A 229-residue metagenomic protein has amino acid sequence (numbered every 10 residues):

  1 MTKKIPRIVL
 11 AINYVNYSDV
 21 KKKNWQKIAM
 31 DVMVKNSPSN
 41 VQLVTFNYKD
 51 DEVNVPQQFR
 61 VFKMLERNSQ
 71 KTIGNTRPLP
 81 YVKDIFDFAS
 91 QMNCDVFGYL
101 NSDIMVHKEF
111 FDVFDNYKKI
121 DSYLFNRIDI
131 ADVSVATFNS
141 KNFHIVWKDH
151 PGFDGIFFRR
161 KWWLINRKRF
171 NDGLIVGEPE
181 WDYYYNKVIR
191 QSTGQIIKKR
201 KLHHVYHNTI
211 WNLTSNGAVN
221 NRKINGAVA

Functional and structural regions predicted by a protein language model:
T2-M30, R167-A229: C-terminal catalytic/acceptor-binding lobe
P6-I8, D31-T45: Short loop->beta transition adjacent to catalytic acidic/histidine clusters or analogous donor-positioning motifs
N13-Y14, M33, V44-D50, I104 (+2 more regions): Preference for well-ordered, secondary-structure-rich cores of eukaryotic proteins
D19-K22, K49-V55, A131-S134: Short, charged/polar "capping" segments at the starts of alpha-helices and the immediately preceding loops
N40-K49, D121-F125: Short, hydrophobic beta-strand segments that form beta-sheet elements in well-ordered domains
T45-D95: Active-site-proximal specificity loops/subdomain of glycosyltransferases
N75-P78, F86, I104-K187: Conserved catalytic core of nucleotide-sugar-dependent glycosyltransferases
C94-H107: Short beta-strand-to-loop acidic/aromatic patch adjacent to the donor-nucleotide binding site
